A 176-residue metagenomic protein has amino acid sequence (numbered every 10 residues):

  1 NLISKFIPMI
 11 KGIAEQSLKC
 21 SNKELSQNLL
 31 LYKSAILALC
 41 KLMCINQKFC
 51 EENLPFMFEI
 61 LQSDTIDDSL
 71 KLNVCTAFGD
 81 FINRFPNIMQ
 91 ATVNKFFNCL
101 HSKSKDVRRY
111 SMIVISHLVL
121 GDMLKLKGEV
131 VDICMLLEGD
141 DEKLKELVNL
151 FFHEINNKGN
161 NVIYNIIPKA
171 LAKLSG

Functional and structural regions predicted by a protein language model:
N1-E24, V131-G176: Long internal repeat-built scaffold domains in very large eukaryotic proteins
N1-Y110, V114-D122: Alpha-solenoid helical repeat scaffolds
L54, K127-V130: Hydrophobic alpha-helical membrane segments of integral membrane proteins
D106, Y110, L124, G128 (+2 more regions): Charged, alpha-helix-enriched surfaces in structured cytosolic catalytic cores of large nucleotide-utilizing machines
